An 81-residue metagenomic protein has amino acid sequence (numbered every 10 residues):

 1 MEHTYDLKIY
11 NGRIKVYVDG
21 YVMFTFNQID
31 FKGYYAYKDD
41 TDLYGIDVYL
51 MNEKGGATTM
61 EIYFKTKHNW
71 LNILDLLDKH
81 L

Functional and structural regions predicted by a protein language model:
M1-T4, K79-L81: Generic structural signal for short, solvent-exposed loop/turn connectors between secondary structure elements
E2-T4, Y21-M23, G56-E61: Short, mixed charged/polar active-site loops that provide acid/base catalysis or chelate metal/phosphate cofactors
Y5, Y10-K38: Phosphoinositide-binding peripheral membrane targeting modules
D30-L81: Acidic, Ser/Thr- and proline-rich intrinsically disordered linker/docking segments of eukaryotic scaffolds
